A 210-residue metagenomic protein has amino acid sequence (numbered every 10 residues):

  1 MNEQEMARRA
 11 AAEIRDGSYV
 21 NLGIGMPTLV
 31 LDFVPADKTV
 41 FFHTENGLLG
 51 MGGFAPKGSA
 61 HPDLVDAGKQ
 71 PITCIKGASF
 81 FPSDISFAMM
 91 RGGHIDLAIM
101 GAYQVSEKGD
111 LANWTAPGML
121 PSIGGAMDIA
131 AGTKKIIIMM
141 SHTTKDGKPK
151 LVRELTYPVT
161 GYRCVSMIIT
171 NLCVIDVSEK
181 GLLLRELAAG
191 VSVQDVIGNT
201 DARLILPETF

Functional and structural regions predicted by a protein language model:
M1-I75: N-terminal active-site beta-alpha-beta segment that forms phosphate/nucleotide-binding and substrate-recognition loops
N2-E5, P56-F210: Conserved phosphate- and dinucleotide-binding cores of soluble alpha/beta proteins, encompassing both enzyme active
